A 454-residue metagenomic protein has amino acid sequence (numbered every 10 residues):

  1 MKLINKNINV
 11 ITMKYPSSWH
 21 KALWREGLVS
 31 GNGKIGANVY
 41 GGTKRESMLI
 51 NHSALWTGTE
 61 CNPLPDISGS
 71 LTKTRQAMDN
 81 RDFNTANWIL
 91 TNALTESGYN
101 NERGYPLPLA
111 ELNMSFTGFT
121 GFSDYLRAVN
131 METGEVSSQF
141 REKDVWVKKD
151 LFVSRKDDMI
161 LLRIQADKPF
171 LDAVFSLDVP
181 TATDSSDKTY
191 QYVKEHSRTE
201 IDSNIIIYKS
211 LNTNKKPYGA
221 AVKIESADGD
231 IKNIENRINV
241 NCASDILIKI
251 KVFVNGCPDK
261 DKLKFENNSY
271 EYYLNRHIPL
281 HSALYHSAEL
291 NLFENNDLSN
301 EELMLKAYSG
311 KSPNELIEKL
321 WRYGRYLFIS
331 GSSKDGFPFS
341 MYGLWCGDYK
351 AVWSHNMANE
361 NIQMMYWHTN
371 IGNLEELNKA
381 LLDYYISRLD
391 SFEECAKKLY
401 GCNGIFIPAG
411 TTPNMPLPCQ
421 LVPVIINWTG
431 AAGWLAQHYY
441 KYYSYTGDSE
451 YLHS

Functional and structural regions predicted by a protein language model:
K2-Q420, Y443: Aromatic-residue-lined binding/catalytic grooves and analogous aromatic/hydrophobic interfacial grooves in multimeric
G372-E376, Y439-S454: Inter-helical turn/loop segments and adjacent helix faces that build the functional surface of alpha-helical bundle
A431-A432: Recognition helix of helix-turn-helix DNA-binding domains
